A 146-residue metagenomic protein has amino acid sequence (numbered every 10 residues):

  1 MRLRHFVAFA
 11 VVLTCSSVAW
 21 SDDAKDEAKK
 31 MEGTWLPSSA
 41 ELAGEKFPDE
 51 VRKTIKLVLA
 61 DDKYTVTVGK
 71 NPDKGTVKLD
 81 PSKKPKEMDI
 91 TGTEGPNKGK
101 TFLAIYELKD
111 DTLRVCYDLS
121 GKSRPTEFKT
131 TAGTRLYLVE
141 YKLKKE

Functional and structural regions predicted by a protein language model:
M1-E146: Low-complexity, Gly/Pro
